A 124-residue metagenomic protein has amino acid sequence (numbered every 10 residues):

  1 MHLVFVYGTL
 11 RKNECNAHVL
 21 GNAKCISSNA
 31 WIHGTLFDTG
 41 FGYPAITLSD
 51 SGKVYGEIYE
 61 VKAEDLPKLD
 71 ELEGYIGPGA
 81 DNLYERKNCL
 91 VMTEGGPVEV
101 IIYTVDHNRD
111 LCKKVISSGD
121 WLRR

Functional and structural regions predicted by a protein language model:
M1-R124: Glycine-aromatic micro-motifs
